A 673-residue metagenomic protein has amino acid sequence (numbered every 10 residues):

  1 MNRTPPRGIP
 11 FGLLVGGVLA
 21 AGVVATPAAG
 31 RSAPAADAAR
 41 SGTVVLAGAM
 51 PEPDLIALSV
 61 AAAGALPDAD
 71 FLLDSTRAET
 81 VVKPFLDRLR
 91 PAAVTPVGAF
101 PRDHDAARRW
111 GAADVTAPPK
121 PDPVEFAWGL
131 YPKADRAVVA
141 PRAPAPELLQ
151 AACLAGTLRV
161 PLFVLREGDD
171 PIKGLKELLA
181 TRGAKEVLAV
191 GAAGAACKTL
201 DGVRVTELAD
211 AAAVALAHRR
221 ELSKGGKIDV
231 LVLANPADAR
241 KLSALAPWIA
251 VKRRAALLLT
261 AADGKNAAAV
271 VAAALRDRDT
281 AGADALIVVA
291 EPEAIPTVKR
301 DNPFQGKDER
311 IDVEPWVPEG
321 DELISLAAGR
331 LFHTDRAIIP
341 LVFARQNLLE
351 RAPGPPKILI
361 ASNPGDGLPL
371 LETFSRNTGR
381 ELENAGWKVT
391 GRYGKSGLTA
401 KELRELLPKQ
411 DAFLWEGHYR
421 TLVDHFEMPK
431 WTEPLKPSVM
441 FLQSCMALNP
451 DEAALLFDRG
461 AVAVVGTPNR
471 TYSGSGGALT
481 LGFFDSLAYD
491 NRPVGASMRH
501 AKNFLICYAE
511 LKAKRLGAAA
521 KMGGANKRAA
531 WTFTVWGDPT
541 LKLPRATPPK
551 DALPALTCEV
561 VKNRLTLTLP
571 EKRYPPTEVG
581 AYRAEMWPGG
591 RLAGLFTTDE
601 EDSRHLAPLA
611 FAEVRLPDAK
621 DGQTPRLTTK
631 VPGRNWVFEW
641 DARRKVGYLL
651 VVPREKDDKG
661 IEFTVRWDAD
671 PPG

Functional and structural regions predicted by a protein language model:
P10-V23: Bacterial N-terminal signal peptides
G30-I287, E291-R345: Extracellular glycan-binding segments that recognize GlcNAc-based cell-wall polysaccharides
A143-P144, A274-P296, A361-A454: Catalytic-core segments of thiol-dependent peptidases
D312-F343, A412-D485: Catalytic cores of nucleophile-dependent amide-cleaving enzymes
M446-C558: Active-site-proximal C-terminal subdomain of hydrolase catalytic domains
K542-G590, G594: Surface beta-strand/loop "capping" patches
P575-A619: Surface-exposed beta-strand/loop patches in extracellular or lumenal glycoproteins
D641-G673: Surface-exposed interaction regions enriched in Ser/Thr/Asp/Glu that occur as long low-complexity tracts or repetitive
